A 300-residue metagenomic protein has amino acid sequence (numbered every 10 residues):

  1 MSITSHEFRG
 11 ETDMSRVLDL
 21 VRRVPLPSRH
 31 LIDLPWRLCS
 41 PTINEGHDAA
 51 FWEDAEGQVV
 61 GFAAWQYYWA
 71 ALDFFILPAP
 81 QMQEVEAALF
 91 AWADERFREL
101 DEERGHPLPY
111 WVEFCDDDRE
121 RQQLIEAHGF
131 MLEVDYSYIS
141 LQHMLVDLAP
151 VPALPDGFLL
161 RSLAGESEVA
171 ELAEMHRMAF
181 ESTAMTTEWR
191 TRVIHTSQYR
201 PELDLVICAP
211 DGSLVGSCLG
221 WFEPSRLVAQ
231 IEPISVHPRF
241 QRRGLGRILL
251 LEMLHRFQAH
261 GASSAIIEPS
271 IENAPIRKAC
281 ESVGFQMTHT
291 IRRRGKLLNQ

Functional and structural regions predicted by a protein language model:
M1-P35, V151-M185: Short amphipathic alpha-helix that is part of the acyltransferase structural core
H6-E11, R22-E103, F114, P210 (+4 more regions): Conserved donor-binding loop and adjoining core beta-sheet/short helix segment in diverse acyl/aminoacyl transferases
G61, V134-S137, G216, H289: A structural microfeature
Q66-A71, I76-D156, I291-L297: Acyl-donor-binding surface of acyltransferase catalytic domains
M82-R98, V236-P238, R242-A259, S264 (+1 more regions): Conserved acetyl-CoA-binding loop-helix of GNAT-fold acetyltransferases
Y110-E113, I231, A265-P269: Conserved hydrophobic beta-strand within the GNAT/NAT acetyltransferase core sheet that lines the active-site cleft
R121-I125, C280, F285: Conserved active-site tyrosine of GNAT-family acetyltransferases
A179-S225, I234-P238, R247: Phosphate-binding active sites in nucleotide-utilizing proteins
